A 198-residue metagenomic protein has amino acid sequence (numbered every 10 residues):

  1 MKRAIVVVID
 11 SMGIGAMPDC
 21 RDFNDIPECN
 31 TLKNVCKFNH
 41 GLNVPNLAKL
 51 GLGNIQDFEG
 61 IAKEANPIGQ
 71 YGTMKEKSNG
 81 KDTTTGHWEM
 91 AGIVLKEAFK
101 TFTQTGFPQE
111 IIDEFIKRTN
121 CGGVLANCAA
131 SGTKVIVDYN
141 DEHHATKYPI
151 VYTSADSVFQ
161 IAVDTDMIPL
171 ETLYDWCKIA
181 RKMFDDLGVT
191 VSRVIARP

Functional and structural regions predicted by a protein language model:
M1-I5: Extreme N-terminal starter segment of soluble prokaryotic enzymes
V8: Generic enzyme active-site microenvironment
S11-K147, S157-D164: Active-site nucleophile/metal-coordination loop of metallo-enzymes that catalyze phosphate/sulfate and related
P149-V151, V194: Hydrophobic faces of well-ordered beta-strands that scaffold small-molecule active sites in alpha/beta enzyme cores
S154: Active-site neighborhoods of enzymes that stabilize oxyanions during catalysis
S157, V163-P198: Extended, H/D-rich, highly charged conserved domains that either
